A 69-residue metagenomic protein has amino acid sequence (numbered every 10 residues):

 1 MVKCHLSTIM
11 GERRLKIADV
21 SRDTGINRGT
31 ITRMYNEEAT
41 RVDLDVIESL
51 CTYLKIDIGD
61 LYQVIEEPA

Functional and structural regions predicted by a protein language model:
M1-A18: A short, Lys/Arg-rich alpha-helix, primarily the initiator
M10, S21, C51: The alpha-helix within a helix-turn-helix
R22, N36, Q63: Phosphate-coordinating loops and pocket residues in cytosolic domains that bind phosphorylated ligands
I26-R41: Recognition helix of helix-turn-helix/homeodomain-like DNA-binding domains that insert into the DNA major groove
R33, Y62-A69: Short, charged recognition helix plus adjacent turn of helix-turn-helix-like nucleic-acid-binding domains
D45-D60: DNA major-groove recognition helix of helix-turn-helix/homeodomain DNA-binding modules
